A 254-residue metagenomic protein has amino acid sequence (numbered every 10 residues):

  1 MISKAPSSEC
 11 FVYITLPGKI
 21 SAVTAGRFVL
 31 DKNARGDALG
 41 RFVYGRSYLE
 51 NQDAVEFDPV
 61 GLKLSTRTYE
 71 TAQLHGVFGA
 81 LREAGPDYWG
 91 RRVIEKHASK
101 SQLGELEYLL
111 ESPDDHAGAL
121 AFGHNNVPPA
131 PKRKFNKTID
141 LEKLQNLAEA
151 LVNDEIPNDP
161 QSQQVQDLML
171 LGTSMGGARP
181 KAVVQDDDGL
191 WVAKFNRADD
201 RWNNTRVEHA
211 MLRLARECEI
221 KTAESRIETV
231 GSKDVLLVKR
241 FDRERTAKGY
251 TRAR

Functional and structural regions predicted by a protein language model:
M1-R254: Phosphate/dinucleotide-binding and metal-coordinating scaffold of catalytic cores in nucleotide-dependent enzymes
